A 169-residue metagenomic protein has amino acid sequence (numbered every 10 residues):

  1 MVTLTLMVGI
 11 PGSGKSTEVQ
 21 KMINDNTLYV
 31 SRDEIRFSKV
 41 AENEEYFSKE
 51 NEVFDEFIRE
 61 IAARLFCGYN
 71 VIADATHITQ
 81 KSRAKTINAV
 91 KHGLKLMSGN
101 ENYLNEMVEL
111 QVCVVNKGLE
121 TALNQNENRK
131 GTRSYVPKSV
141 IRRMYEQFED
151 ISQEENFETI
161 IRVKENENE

Functional and structural regions predicted by a protein language model:
V2-V8, S13, N26, L96-N105 (+1 more regions): Conserved GTP-binding G-domain of TRAFAC-class P-loop NTPases and closely related GTPase folds
T5, V30, V71-A73: Hydrophobic positions in the central parallel beta-sheet of the AAA+
M7-S13, K21-M22, Q80-K81, K85 (+1 more regions): A structural preference for long, well-packed, hydrophobic secondary-structure segments
T17-Y69: Conserved substrate/cofactor phosphate-moiety recognition/catalytic segment in nucleotide-dependent phosphotransferases
Q20, N43, A84-I87, N124: Short amphipathic alpha-helical segments
K21-M22, K85, A89-G93, Q147 (+1 more regions): Alpha-helical structural signal in soluble globular domains
I35-F37, I78, E120: Active-site loop signature of alpha/beta-hydrolase-fold enzymes
S48-L110: Glycine-rich phosphate-binding loop used to anchor ATP phosphates in small-molecule kinases, encompassing both
